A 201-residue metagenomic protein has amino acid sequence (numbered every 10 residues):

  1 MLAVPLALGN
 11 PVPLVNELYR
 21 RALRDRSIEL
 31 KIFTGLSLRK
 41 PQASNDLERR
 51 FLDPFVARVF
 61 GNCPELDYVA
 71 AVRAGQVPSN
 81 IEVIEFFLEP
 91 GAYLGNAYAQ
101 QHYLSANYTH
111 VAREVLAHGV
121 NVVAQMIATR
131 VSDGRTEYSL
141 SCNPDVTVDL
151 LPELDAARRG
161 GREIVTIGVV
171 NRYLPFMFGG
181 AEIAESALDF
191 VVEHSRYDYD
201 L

Functional and structural regions predicted by a protein language model:
M1-L201: Conserved alpha/beta enzyme-core scaffold
